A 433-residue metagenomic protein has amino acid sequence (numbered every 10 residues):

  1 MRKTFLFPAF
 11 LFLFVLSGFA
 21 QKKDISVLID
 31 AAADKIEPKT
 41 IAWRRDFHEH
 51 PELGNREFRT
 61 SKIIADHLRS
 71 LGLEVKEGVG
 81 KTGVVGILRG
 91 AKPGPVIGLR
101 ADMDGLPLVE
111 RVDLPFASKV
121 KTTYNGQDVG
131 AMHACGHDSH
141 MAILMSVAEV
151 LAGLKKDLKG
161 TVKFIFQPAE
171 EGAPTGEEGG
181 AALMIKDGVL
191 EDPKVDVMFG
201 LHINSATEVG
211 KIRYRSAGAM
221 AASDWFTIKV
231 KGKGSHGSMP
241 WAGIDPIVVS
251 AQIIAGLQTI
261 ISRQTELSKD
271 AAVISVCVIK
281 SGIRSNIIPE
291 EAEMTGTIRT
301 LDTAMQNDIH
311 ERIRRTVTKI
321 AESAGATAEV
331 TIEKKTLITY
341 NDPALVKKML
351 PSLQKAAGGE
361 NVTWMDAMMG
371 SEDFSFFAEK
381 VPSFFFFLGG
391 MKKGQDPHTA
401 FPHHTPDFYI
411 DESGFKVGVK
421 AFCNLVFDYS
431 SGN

Functional and structural regions predicted by a protein language model:
M1-K22: Bacterial Sec-dependent N-terminal signal peptides
Q21-D24, S70, V248-N433: Metal-dependent amide/peptide-bond hydrolase catalytic core, centered on the "pita-bread" metallohydrolase fold
Q21-M132, A142-K159: Acidic/His- and Gly-rich active-site-bordering loop/insert found across diverse amide/peptide-bond hydrolases
D34-P38, P51-K62, A134, D138 (+7 more regions): Soluble non-cytosolic domains of exported or imported proteins
F47, G86, L99, H137 (+8 more regions): Divalent metal-coordination and catalytic microenvironments
E110-K121, A217-A221, M391-F401: Short, flexible, mixed-charge acidic loops at enzyme active sites
V120-M132, D138-S139, V150-S275, I283-I287 (+1 more regions): Histidine/acidic-residue-rich, glycine-tolerant segments that coordinate divalent metal ions
